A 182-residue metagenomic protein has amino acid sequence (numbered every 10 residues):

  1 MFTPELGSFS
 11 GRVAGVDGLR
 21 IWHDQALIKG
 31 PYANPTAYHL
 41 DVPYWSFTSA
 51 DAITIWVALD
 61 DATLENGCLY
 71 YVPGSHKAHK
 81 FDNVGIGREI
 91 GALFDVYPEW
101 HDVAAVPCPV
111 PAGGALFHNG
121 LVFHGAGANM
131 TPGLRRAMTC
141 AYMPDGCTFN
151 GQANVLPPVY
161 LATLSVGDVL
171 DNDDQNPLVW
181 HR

Functional and structural regions predicted by a protein language model:
M1-D24, T48, L59: Signature of the catalytic double-stranded beta-helix
T3-G7, P31-P43: Short acidic (Asp/Glu) patches
V16-L19, P31, V42, F47-T48 (+2 more regions): Active-site region of the double-stranded beta-helix
I21, P31-A33, A50-A52, R135: Short connector loops at helix/strand junctions that flank enzyme active sites, especially segments positioning acidic
H39, S46-L64, P109-P111, F117 (+1 more regions): Short, conserved beta-strand element in jelly-roll/cupin
L40, R88-D102, L134, A153-V159: Short, surface-exposed loop/helix-turn segments at secondary-structure junctions that function as lids/hinges flanking
A62-F123, C147: Double-stranded beta-helix
G85-I86, A115-F117, L121-R182: Non-heme Fe(II)/2-oxoglutarate
